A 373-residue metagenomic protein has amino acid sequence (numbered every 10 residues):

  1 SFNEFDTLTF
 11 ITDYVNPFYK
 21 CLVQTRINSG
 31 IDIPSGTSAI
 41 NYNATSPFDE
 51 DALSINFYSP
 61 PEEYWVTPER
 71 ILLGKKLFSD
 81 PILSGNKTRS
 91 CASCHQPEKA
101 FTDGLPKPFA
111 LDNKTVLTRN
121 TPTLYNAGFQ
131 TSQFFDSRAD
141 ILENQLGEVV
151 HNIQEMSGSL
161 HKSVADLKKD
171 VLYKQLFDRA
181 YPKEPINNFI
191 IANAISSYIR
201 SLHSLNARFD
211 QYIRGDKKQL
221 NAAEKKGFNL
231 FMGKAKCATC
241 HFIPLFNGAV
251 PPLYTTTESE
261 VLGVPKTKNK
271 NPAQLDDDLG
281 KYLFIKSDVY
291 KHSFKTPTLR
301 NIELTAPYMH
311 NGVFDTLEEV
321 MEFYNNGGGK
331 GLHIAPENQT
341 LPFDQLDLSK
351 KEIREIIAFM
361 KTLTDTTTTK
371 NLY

Functional and structural regions predicted by a protein language model:
F2-R70, D166-K225, N229, F242-V250 (+2 more regions): Post-cleavage N-terminal segment of exported redox proteins
N3-D6, F10, K291, M309 (+1 more regions): Short amphipathic alpha-helical interaction segments
D13, R119, I186, I190 (+2 more regions): Aromatic- and histidine-enriched alpha-helix N-cap/loop-to-helix transition segments that scaffold the rims
I40-E148, Y212-D315, E319-E322, G328-I334 (+2 more regions): Short glycine/threonine-rich turn/loop motifs
P122, D140, H161, F189-N193 (+2 more regions): Non-catalytic, well-ordered alpha-helical scaffold segments
L124, Q130-P185, L299-I302, H333-L348: Axial heme c-ligation environment in periplasmic c-type cytochrome domains
E143, V164, K174, A192 (+2 more regions): An amphipathic alpha-helix signature
N326-Y373: C-terminal accessory segments of extracellular proteins
